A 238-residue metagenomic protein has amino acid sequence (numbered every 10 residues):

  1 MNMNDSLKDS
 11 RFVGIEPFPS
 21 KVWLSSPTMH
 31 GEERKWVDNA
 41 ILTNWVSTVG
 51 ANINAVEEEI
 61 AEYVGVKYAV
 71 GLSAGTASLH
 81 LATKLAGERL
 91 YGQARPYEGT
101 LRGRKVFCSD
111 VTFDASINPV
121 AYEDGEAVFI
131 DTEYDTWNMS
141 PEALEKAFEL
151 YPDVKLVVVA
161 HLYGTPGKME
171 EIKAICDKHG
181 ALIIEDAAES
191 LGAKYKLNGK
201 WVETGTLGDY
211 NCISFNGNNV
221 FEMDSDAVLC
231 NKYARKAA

Functional and structural regions predicted by a protein language model:
M1-S47: N-terminal "arm"/small-domain region of PLP-dependent enzymes with the aminotransferase-like
S6, E88-L162, P166-K178, L182-S190: PLP-dependent aminotransferase-like
S26-P27, D110, L162, G217: Conserved donor-binding loops in enzymes that form glycosidic bonds
V49-K105, P119-E123, F129: Phosphate-binding glycine-rich loop
E58, E170, V202, S225: Active-site phosphate/pyrophosphate- and oxyanion-stabilizing loops and adjacent acidic/basic residues in soluble
N138-E145, L197-Y210: A short alpha/beta connector and helix-capping loop motif
T206-A238: Active-site PLP attachment segment
